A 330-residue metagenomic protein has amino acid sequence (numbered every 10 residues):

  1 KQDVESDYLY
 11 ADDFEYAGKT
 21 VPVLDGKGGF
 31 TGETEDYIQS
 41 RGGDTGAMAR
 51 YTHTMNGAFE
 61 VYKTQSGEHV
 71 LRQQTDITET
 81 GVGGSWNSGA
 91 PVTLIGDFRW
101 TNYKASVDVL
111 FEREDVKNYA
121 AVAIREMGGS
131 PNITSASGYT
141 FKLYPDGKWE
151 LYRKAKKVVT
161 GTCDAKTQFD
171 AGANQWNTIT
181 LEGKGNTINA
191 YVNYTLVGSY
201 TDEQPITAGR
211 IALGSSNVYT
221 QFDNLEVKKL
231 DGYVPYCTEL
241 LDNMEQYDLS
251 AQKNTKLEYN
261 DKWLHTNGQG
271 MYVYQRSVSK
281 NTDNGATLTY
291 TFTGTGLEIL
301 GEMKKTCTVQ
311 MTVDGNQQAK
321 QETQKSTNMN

Functional and structural regions predicted by a protein language model:
E5-Y8, D12, G18, T101 (+4 more regions): Glycan-recognition surfaces in beta-rich domains, encompassing non-catalytic CBMs and lectin-like receptor-binding
G18-T80, S250-Y272: Extracellular glycan-recognition surfaces and repeat-rich motifs
Q74-R153: Secretory/extracellular carbohydrate-interaction modules and structurally similar beta-sandwich "look-alikes"
L94-A105, T167-Q175, T291: Extracellular/lumenal carbohydrate-interaction signature centered on repeated Trp-anchored short motifs
A155-T178: Short, aromatic/His-centered strand-loop micro-motif at the edge of beta-sheets
K157-D164, T195-Y200, P235-C237, N316-Q321: Surface-exposed loop/edge segments in extracytoplasmic proteins
Q175-N189: Localized edge beta-strand/strand-to-loop motifs within extracellular or lumenal beta-rich domains
V192-I211, A319-K325: Short, solvent-exposed beta-strand-to-loop segments that form ligand-recognition rims of beta-rich domains
